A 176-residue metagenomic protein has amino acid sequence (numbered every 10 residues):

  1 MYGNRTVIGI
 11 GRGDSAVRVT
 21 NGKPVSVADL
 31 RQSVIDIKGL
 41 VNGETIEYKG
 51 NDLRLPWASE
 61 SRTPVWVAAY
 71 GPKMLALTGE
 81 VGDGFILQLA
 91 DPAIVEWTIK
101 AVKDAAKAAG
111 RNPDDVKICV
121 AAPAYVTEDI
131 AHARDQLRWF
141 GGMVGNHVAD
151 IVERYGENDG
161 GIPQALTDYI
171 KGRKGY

Functional and structural regions predicted by a protein language model:
M1-T6, G79, K107-P113: Acidic (Asp/Glu)-rich catalytic clusters
Y2-G11, N42-K49: Short, flexible active-site-proximal loops enriched in glycine and acidic residues
T6-I10, V65-A68, F85-L87, V116-P123: Hydrophobic faces of well-ordered beta-strands that scaffold small-molecule active sites in alpha/beta enzyme cores
A16-N21: A short acidic, helix-capping loop that chelates divalent metal ions and anchors anionic groups
K23-L55, V95-Y176: An alpha-helical appendage that flanks or caps ligand/catalytic pockets
A69-L77, L137: Short, acidic/polar
A90-I94: Short, acidic/turn-prone active-site loops that include or flank metal/cofactor- and phosphate-binding residues
